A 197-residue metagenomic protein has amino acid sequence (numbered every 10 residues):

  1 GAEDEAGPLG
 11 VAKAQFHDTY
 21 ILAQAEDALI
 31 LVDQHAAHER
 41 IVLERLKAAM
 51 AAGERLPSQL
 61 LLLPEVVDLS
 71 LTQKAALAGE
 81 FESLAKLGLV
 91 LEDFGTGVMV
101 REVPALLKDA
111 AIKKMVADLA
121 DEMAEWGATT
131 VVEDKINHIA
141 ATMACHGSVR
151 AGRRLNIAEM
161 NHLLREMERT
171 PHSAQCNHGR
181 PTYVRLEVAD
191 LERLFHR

Functional and structural regions predicted by a protein language model:
G1-D4: Long, low-complexity intrinsically disordered regions
A6-R197: Long, charged low-complexity intrinsically disordered regions
